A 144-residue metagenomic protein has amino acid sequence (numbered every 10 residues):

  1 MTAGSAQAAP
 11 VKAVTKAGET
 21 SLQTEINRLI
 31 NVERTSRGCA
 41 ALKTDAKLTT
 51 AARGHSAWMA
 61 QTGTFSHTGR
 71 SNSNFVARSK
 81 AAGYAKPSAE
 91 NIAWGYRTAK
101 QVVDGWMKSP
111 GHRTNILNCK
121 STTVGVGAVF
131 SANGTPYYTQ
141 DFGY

Functional and structural regions predicted by a protein language model:
M1-A8: Secretory targeting and sorting signals
G4, Q61-G63, K80, D141: Short alpha-helix boundary/capping motifs
A9-E19: Cleaved targeting-peptide boundary
V11, N27, I116: Alpha-helical and His/Cys-centered functional microenvironments
V14-T15, A40, Y84: Short amphipathic alpha-helical segments at helix-loop
G18-V76, K120, V124, S131: Short, well-ordered surface patches within globular domains
N74-Y144: A well-ordered secondary-structure block
